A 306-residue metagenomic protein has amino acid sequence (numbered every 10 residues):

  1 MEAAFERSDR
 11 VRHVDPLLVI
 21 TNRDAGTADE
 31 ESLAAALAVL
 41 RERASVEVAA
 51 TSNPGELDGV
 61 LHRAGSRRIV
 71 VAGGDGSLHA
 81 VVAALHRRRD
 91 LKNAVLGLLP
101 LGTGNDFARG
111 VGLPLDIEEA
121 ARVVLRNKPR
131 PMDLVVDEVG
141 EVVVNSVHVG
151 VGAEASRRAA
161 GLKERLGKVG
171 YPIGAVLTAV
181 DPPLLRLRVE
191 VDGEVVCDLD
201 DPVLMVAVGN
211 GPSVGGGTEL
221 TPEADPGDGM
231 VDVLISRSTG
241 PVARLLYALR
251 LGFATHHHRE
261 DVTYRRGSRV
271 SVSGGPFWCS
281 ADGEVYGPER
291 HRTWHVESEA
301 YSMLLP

Functional and structural regions predicted by a protein language model:
M1-A72, H79, E118: ATP/NTP phosphate-donor binding region
E2-R7, V191-V196, D225, I235-P306: ATP/nucleoside-binding phosphotransfer catalytic cores, i.e., glycine-rich phosphate-binding loops
L18-T21, T27-E30, A34, V46-T51 (+1 more regions): Catalytic core of DAGKc-family lipid kinases
R23, A72-G74, L99-L101, N210: Glycine-rich beta-strand-to-loop/alpha-helix junction loops that act as flexible
S77-R89: Short Gly/Thr/Asp-enriched flexible loops that form oxyanion-binding sites at enzyme active sites
H148, A207-L220, V285: Glycine-rich phosphate/pyrophosphate-binding beta-alpha loops
G152-A155, C197-L199, S213-G217, P241-R244: Short acidic/glycine-rich loop or secondary-structure boundary segments that cap or lie
K163-Y171, G216, T221-A243: Gly/Ser/Thr-rich active-site loops/lids in small-molecule metabolic enzymes that frequently grip phosphoryl groups
